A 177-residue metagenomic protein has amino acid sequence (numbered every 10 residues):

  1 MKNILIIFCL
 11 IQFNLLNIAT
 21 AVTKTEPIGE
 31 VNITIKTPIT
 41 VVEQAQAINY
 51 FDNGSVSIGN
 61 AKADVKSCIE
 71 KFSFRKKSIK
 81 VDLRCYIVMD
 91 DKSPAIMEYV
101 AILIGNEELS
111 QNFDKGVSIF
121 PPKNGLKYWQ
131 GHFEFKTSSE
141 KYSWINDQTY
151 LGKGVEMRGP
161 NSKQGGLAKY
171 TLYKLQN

Functional and structural regions predicted by a protein language model:
M1-A21: Classical Sec-dependent N-terminal signal peptides that target proteins to the secretory pathway
T20-N177: Beta-strand-enriched cores of mature, soluble protein domains
